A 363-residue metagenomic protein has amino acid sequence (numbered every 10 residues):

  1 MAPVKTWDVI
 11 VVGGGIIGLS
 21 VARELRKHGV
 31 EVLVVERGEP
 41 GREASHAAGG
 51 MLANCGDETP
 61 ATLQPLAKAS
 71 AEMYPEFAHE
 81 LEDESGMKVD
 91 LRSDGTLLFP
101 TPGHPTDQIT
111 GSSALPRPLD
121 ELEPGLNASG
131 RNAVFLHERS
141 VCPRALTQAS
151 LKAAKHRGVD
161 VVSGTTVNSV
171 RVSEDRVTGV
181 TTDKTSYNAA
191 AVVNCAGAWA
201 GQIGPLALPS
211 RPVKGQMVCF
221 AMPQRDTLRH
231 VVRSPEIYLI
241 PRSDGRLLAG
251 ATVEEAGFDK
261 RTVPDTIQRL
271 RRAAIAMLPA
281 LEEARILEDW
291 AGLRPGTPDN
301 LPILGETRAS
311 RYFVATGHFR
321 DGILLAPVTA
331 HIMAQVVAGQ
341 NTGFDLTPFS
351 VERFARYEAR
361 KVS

Functional and structural regions predicted by a protein language model:
W7-L33: N-terminal Rossmann-like FAD-binding beta1-loop-alpha1 element of flavoenzymes
R23-K27, G50-L52, M87-R92, Y187 (+1 more regions): Active-site substrate-recognition segment that forms the wall of the catalytic cavity or substrate channel
R26-A47: Glycine-rich FAD pyrophosphate-binding loop
G50-N132, A273-I275: Dinucleotide-binding Rossmann-like beta1-alpha1 core, especially the glycine-rich loop that anchors the ADP
P65-L66, P102-H104, A133-K152, R261-T266 (+1 more regions): Short beta-strand to alpha-helix junction loop
V134-D183, Y187-A191: Helical element adjacent to the flavin cofactor pocket in flavoenzyme catalytic cores
L278-S363: C-terminal catalytic lobe of FAD-dependent flavoproteins
